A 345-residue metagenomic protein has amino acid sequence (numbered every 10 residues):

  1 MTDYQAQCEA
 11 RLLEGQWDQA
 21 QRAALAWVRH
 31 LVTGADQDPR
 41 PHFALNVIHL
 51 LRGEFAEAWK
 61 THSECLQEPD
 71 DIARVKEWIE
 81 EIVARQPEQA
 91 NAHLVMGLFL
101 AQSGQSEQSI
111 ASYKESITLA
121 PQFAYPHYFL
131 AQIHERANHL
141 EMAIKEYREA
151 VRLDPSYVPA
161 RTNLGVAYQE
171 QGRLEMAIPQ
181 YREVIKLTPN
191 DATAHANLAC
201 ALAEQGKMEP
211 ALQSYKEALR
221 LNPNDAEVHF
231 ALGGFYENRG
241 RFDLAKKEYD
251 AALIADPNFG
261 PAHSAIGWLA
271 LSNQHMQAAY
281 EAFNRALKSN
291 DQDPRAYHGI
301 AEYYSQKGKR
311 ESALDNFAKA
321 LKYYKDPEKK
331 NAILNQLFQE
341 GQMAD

Functional and structural regions predicted by a protein language model:
D3-A26, L66-E68, E88-G104, Q132-R136 (+3 more regions): Alpha-helical segment of the N-proximal tetratricopeptide repeat
D18-R22, E54-T61, P69-E81, S103-E115 (+8 more regions): Structural signature of tandem alpha-helical TPR/SEL1-like repeats, specifically the intra-repeat loop/turn
R29-D36, I72-Q86: Flexible helix-coil transition and linker loops at the boundaries of alpha-helical arrays
H30-G34, E68, R85, L119 (+6 more regions): Structural marker of alpha-solenoid helical repeat scaffolds
F43, V47, N91-L98, Y125-R136 (+5 more regions): Conserved alpha-helical positions within TPR/SEL1-like repeat arrays
L51-K60, E88, E311-A313, Q339-D345: Alpha-helical linker/edge segments of TPR/alpha-solenoid repeat scaffolds and analogous pre-/post-domain helices
Q306, E311-D345: Terminal, low-structured helical/coil segments at or just beyond the last alpha-helical repeat
